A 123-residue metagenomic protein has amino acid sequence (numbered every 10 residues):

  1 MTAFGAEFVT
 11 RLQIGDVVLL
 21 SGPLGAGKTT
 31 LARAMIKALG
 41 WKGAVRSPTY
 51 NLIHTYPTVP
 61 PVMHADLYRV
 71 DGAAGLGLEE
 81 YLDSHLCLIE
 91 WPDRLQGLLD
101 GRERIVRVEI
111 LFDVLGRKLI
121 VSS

Functional and structural regions predicted by a protein language model:
T2-R11: Pre-Walker A adenine-sensing motif
V18-L20: Hydrophobic anchor at the beta1->P-loop junction of P-loop NTPases
P23: P-loop (Walker A) phosphate-binding loop of NTP-binding proteins
K28: Conserved lysine of the Walker
K37, E79-S123: Short phosphate-coordinating micro-motif centered on Lys-Gly-acidic
K37-S47, T58: Post-Walker A helix-loop "phosphate-sensing" segment adjacent to the P-loop in P-loop NTPases
T49, T55-G97: Conserved nucleotide-sensing/catalytic segment adjacent to the nucleotide-binding pocket in NTP-handling enzymes
